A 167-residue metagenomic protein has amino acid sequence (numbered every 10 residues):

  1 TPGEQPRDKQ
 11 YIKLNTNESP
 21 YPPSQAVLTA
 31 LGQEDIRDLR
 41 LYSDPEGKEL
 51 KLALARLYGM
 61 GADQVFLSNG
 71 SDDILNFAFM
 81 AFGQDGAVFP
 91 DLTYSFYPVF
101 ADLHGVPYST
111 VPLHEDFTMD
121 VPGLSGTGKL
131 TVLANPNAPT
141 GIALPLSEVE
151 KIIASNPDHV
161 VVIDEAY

Functional and structural regions predicted by a protein language model:
T1-L41, T127: N-terminal "arm"/small-domain region of PLP-dependent enzymes with the aminotransferase-like
L39-P157, V162, Y167: Conserved core of the PLP fold type I
